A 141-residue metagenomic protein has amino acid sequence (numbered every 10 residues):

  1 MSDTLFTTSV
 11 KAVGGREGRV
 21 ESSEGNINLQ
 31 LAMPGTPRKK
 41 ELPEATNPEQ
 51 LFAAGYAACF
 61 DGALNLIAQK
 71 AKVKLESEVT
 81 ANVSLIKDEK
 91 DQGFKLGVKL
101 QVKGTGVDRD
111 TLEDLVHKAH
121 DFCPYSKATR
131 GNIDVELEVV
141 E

Functional and structural regions predicted by a protein language model:
M1-A54, D61-E141: Extended beta-strand/beta-hairpin segments
